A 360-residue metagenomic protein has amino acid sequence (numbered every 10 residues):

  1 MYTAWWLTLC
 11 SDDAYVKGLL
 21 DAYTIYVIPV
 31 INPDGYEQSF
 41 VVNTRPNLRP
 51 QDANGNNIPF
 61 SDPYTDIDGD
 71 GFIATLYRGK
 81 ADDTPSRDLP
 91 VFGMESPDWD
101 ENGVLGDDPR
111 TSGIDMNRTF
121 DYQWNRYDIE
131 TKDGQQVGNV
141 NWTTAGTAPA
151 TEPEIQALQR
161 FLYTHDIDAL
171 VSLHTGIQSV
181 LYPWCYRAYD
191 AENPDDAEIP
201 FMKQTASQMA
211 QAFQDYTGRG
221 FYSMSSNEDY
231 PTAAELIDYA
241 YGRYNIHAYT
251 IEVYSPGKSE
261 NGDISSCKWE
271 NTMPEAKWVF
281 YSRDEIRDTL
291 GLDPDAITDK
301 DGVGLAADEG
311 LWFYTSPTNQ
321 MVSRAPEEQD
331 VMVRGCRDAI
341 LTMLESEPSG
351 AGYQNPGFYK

Functional and structural regions predicted by a protein language model:
M1, Y23-I28, D34, F40 (+1 more regions): Metallocarboxypeptidase
M1-L9, P46-G55, F60, A74 (+3 more regions): Cysteine protease catalytic core and zymogen-processing segment of caspase-like enzymes
M1-Y36, G69-G71: Alpha-helical metal-binding/catalytic segments enriched in His/Glu/Asp
N32-E37, T44-P46, S96: A metal-dependent hydrolase metal-coordination microenvironment
D52-N56, D66-D70, N102, D301-V303: Acidic carboxylate motifs that coordinate Ca2+ or other divalent cations, activating on Asp/Glu
T65-G103, D115: Low-complexity, serine/threonine/proline-enriched polar segments
